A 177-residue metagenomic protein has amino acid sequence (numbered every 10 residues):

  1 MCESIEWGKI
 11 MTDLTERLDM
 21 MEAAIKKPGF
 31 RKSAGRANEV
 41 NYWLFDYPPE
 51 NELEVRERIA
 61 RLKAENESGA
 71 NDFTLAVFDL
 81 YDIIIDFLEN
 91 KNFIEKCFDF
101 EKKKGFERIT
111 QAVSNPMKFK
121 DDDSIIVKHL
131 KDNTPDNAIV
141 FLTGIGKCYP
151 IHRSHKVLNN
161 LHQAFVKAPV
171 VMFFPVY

Functional and structural regions predicted by a protein language model:
T12-E67, L75: Glycine-rich P-loop/Walker A and Walker A-like loops and their local beta1-loop-alpha1 context in P-loop NTPases
P49-E54, I83-I85, P116-D121, G146-P150: Short acidic, S/G/P-rich loop/turn micro-motifs used as interaction or catalytic elements
L75-D123: Long, charge-dense
L80-I84, G146, F173-Y177: Short beta-alpha junction loops
D122-T134: Mid-core helix/loop region of P-loop NTP-binding domains shared across ATPases and GTPases
P135-I151: Conserved P-loop NTPase "ATPase switch" module shared by AAA+ and STAND
Y149-F165: Conserved Walker B catalytic segment
H162-Y177: Short, flexible loop segments at boundaries between secondary-structure elements
